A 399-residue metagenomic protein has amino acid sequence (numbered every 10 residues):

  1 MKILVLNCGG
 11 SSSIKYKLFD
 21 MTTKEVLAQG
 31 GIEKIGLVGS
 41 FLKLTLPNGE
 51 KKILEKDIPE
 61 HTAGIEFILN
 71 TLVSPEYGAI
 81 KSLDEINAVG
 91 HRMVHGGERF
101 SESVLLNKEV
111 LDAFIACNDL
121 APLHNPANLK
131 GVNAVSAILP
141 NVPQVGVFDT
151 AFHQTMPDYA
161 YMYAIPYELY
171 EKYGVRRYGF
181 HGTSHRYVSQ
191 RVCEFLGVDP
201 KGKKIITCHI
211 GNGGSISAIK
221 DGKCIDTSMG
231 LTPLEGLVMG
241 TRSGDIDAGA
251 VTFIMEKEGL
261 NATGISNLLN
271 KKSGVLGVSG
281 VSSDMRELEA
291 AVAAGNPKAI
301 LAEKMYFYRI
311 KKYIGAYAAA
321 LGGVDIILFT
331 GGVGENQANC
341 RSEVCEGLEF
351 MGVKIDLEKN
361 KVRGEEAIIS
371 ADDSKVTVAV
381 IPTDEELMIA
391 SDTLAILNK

Functional and structural regions predicted by a protein language model:
M1-G97: N-terminal glycine/serine-rich phosphate-binding loop of ATP-dependent small-molecule kinases, especially carbohydrate
C8-G9, H91-V94, I210, V324 (+1 more regions): Glycine-rich beta-strand-to-loop/alpha-helix junction loops that act as flexible
T71-I86, V192-D199, I314-D325: Phosphate/pyrophosphate-binding loops at sites that engage ATP/ADP/AMP, CoA/4′-phosphopantetheine, polyphosphate
L72, E76-H124, V145, A151-A160: Short beta-strand-loop/turn "lid" adjacent to the catalytic site in phosphate-handling enzymes
F152-K257: Glycine-rich phosphate-binding loop of actin/hexokinase-like ATP-binding domains
K220, D226-E258, N267, G331-V362: Catalytic phosphate/nucleotide-handling subdomain of diverse soluble enzymes
N267, G274-V278, M285-A320: Adenine-nucleotide phosphate-binding core of ATP-dependent small-molecule kinases
I300, K304-A320, V324, G334-K399: Internal helix-turn-beta structural module
